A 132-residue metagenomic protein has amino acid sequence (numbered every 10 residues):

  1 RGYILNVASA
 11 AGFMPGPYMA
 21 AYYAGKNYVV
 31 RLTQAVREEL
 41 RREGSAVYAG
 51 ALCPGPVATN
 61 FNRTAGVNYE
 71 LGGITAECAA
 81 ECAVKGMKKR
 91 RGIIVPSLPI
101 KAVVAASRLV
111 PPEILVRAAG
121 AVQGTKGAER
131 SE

Functional and structural regions predicted by a protein language model:
G2: Glycine-centered, small-residue-biased loops immediately flanking beta-strands in adenine/cofactor-binding cores
N6: Rossmann-fold scaffold of SDR-type NAD(P)-dependent oxidoreductases
S9: Residue(s) in the substrate-gating loop at a strand-loop-helix junction that position the organic substrate next
G12-M14: Conserved catalytic-site region of short-chain dehydrogenase/reductase
G16-A20: Active-site loop immediately N-terminal to the catalytic Tyr-X3-Lys motif of short-chain dehydrogenase/reductase
G25: Active-site helix of classical SDR
E38-A102, E113-R117: SDR active-site lid
A118-E132: Short linear elements at protein peripheries
